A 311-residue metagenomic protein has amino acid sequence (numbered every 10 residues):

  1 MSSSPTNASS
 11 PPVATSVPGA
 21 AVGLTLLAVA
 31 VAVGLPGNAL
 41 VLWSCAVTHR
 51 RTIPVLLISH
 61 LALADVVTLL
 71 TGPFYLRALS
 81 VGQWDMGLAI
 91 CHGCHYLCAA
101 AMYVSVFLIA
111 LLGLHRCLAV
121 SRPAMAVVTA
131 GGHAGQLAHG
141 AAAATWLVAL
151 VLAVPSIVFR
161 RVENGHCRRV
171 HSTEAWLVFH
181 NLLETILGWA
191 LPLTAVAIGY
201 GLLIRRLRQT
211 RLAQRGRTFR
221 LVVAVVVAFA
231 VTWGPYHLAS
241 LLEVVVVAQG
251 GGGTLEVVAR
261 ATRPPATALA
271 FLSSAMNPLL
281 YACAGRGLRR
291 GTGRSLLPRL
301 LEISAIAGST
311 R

Functional and structural regions predicted by a protein language model:
S2-A14, L79, Q83-Y103, S121-R122 (+4 more regions): Loop architecture of class A 7-transmembrane GPCRs
P18-T48, V67, T194-Y200: First transmembrane helix
G19-G23, L56, L137-A141, H180 (+2 more regions): Alpha-helical transmembrane segments of integral membrane proteins
G19-L24, A28, R51-L112, L118-A130: Extracellular TM2-ECL1-early TM3 structural module of rhodopsin-like
A21-V33, L56-S59, L63, L97 (+5 more regions): Residue-level signal for short hydrophobic patches within transmembrane helices of multi-pass membrane transporters
V31, H60-G72, A141-A153, T185-L193 (+2 more regions): Alpha-helical transmembrane segments of multi-pass membrane proteins
N38-V41, G72, V106-G113, A153 (+3 more regions): Hydrophobic/aromatic residues in alpha-helical transmembrane segments
V231-S240, A261-R311: Seventh transmembrane helix
